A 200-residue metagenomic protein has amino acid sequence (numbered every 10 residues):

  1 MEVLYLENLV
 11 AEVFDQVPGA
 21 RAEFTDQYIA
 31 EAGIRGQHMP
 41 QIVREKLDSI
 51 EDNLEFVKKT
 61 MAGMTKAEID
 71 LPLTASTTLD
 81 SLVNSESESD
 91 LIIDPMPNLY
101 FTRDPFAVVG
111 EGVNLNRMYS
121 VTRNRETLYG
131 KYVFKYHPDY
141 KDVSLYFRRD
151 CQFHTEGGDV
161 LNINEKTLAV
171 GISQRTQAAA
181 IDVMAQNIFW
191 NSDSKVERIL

Functional and structural regions predicted by a protein language model:
M1-L200: The feature marks the mature, well-folded catalytic cores of soluble enzymes
